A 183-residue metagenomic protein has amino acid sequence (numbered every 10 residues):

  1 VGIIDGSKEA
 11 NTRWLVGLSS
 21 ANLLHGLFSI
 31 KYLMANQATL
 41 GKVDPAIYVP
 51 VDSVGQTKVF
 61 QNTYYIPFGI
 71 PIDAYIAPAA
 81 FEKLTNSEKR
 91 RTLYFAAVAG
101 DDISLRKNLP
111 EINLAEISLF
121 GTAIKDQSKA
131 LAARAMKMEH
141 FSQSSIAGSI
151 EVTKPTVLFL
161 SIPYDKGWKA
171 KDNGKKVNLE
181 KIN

Functional and structural regions predicted by a protein language model:
V1-L27, Q61-S128, D165, K176: Extracytoplasmic/lumenal acceptor-recognition loop(s) of multi-pass membrane glycoenzymes
S19-S20, L24-I30, S53-Q56, T153-K154: Short, well-ordered loop/turn elements at secondary-structure boundaries
K31, L109-N183: Active-site-proximal, structured, solvent-exposed surfaces of multi-pass membrane proteins that position macromolecular
T39-L40, K181: Alpha-helix capping/helix-boundary segments
L40-T63: Short acidic, glycine/proline-enriched helix-loop-strand junctions
K42-D44, F68-P71, T156-L158, W168: Short helix/loop capping segments that flank catalytic or ligand/cofactor-binding pockets
V54-Q56, Y64, L131, S142-Q143: Bimodal feature
